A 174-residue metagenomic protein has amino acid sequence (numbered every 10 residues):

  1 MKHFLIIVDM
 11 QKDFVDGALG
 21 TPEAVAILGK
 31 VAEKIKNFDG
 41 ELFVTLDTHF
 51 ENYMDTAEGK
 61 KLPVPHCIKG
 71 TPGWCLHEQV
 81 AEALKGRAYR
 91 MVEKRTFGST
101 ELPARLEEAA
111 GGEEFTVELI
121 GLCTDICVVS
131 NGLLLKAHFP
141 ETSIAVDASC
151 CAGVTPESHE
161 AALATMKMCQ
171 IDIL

Functional and structural regions predicted by a protein language model:
M1-R90, G111-G112, A145, E160-M168: Active-site acidic carboxylates
V31-N37, V129-F139: Histidine-anchored nucleotide/phosphate-binding helix
E41, E141, D172: Residue-level detector of anion-binding/catalytic polar loops
T48-H49, S149-V154: Short beta-alpha junction loops
L84, L106, A110, F139: Active-site catalytic pocket residues across diverse enzymes, especially alpha/beta-hydrolases
M91-S130, A152-L174: Conserved N-terminal glycine/acidic-rich loop preference
P140-D147: Short hydrophobic/aromatic-enriched beta-strand-loop microsegments
